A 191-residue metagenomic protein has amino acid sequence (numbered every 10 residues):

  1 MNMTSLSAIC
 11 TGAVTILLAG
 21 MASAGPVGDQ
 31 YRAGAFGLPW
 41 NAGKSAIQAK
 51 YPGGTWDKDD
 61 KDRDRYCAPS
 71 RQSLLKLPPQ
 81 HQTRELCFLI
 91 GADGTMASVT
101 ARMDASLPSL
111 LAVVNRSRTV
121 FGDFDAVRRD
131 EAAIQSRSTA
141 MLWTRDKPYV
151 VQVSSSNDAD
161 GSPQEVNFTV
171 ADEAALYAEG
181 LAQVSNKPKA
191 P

Functional and structural regions predicted by a protein language model:
M1-T11: Bacterial N-terminal signal peptides that target proteins for export
M3, S23-G28, D93-A97: Short, compositionally biased strand/turn segments that nucleate or flank brief secondary-structure elements
A13-I16: Core hydrophobic alpha-helical transmembrane segments of single-pass membrane proteins
A19-M21: N-terminal signal peptide c-region/cleavage motif recognized by signal peptidases
G25-A68, T100-P191: Non-cytosolic coordination micro-motifs
Y66-V113: Mid-chain, structured segments of secreted extracytoplasmic proteins
